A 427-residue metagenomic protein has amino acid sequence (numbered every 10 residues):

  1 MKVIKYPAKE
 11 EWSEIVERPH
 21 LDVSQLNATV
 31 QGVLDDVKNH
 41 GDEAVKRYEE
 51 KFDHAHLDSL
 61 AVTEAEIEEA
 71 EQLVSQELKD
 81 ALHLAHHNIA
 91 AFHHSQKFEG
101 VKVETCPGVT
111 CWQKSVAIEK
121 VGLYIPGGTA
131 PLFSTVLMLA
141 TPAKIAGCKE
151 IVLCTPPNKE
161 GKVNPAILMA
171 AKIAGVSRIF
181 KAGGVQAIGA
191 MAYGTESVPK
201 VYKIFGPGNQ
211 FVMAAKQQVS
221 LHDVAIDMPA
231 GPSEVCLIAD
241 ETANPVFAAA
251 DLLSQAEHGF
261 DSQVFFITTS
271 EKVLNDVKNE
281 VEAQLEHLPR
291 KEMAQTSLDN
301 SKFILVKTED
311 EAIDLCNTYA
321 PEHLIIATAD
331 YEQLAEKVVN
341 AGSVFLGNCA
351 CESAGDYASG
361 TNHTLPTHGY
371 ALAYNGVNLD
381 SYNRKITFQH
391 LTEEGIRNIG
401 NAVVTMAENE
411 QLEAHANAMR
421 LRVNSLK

Functional and structural regions predicted by a protein language model:
M1-E119: N-terminal Rossmann-like NAD(P)+-binding subdomain of aldehyde/semialdehyde dehydrogenases
K2-A8, R178-G183, F303-T308: Short acidic-hydrophobic, aromatic-tinged amphipathic segments that line or gate anion-handling sites
F98-V103, A225, S262-I267, H287-S297 (+3 more regions): Flexible, glycine/charged-enriched surface loops at secondary-structure junctions
V103-M169: Conserved small-residue-rich beta-alpha loop and adjacent elements that most often cradle the phosphate/pyrophosphate
G175-Q263: Conserved NAD(P)+-binding/catalytic subdomain of aldehyde/semialdehyde dehydrogenases
H258, F266-K337, A341: A glycine- and small/hydrophobic-rich beta-loop-beta segment that serves as a flexible "lid/hinge" or phosphate-binding
T318-K427: C-terminal core of ALDH-fold dehydrogenases
